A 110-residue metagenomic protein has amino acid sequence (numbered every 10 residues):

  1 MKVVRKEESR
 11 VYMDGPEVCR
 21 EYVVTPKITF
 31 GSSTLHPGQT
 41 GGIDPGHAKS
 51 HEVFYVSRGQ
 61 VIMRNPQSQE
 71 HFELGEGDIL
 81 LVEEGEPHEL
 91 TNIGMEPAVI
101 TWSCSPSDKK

Functional and structural regions predicted by a protein language model:
M1-G31, P37, G42-D44: A short, N-terminal "cap"/entry segment at the start of jelly-roll beta-barrel domains of the cupin/DSBH fold
I28, S68, M95-E96: Short strand-connecting beta-turns/loops that link adjacent beta-strands
S32, N65-Q67, N92, W102: Residue-level recognition of conserved beta-strand positions in structured domain cores
S33, F54, L80: Conserved GNAT-family N-acetyltransferase fold
T40-G41, V61-I62, E70, L80 (+1 more regions): Histidine-centered metal-chelating micro-motifs
H47-E76: A short beta-strand-loop-beta hairpin characteristic of the jelly-roll/cupin
G75, E84-K109: Ligand-binding loop in jelly-roll beta-barrel domains
